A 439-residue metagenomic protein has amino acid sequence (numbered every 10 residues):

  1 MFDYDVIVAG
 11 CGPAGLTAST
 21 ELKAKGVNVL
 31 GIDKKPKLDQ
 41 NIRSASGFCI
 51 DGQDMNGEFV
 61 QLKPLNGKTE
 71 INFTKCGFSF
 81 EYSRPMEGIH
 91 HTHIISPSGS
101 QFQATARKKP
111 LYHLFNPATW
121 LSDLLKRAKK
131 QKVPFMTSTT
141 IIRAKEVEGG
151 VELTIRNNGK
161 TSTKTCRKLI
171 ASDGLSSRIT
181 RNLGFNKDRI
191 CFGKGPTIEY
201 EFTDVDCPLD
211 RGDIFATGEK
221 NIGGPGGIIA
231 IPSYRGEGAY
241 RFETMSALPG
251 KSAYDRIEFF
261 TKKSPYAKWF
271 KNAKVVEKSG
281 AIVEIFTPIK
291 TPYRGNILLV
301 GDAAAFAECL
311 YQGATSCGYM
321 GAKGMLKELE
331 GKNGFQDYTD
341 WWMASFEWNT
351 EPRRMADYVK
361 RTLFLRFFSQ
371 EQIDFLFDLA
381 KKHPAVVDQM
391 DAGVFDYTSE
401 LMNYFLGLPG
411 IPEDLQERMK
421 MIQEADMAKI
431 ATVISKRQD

Functional and structural regions predicted by a protein language model:
M1-V6, A24-K25, F270, I430-D439: Extreme N-terminal leader/targeting segments of oxidoreductases
F2-G31: N-terminal Rossmann-like FAD-binding beta1-loop-alpha1 element of flavoenzymes
E21, K35-H93: N-terminal FAD cofactor-binding segment of flavoenzymes
K35-K37, R127-K268, A305: Predominantly flavin-linked oxidoreductase catalytic cores and closely associated redox partners
N66-S122, V147, D206: Flavin (FAD/FMN) cofactor-binding and adjacent substrate-gating region of FAD-dependent oxidoreductase domains
I141, A247-G324, L329-E330, F335-W341: FAD/FMN-dependent oxidoreductases across multiple families
G324-Q370: Active-site-proximal substrate-binding core of FAD-dependent oxidoreductases
T362-D439: C-terminal auxiliary extensions adjacent to catalytic cores
